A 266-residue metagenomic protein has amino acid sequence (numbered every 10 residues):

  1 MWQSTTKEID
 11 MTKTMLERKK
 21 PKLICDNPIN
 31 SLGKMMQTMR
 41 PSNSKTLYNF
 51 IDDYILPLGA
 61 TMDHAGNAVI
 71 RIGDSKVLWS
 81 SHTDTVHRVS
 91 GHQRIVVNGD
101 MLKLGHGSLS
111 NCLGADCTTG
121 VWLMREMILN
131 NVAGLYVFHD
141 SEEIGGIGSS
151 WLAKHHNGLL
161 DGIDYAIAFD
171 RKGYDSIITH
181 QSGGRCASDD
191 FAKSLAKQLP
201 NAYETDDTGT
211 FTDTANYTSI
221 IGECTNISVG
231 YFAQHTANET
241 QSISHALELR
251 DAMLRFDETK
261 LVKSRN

Functional and structural regions predicted by a protein language model:
W2-T38: N-terminal hydrophobic or amphipathic helices/low-complexity stretches enriched in small/hydrophobic/Pro/Gly
P28-S75: A non-catalytic alpha/beta surface segment that caps or lines the substrate-entry region of metallo-dependent hydrolase
L56-H64, G99-M101, P200-T205: Short secondary-structure junctions
P57, R125-L135, N157-G162, P200-N201 (+1 more regions): Secondary-structure boundary elements
T61, R71-A133, G145: Active-site metal-coordination/substrate-binding segment of hydrolases, especially metallo-dependent peptidases
T83-V86, K172, Y231-F232: Short glycine-rich anion-binding loops that position phosphate/pyrophosphate groups of nucleotides and phosphorylated
L109-D190, D206, T214: Acidic/histidine-rich catalytic neighborhood of metal-dependent amide-processing enzymes
Y165, I177-S264: Active-site-adjacent substrate-binding region of metalloamidase/peptidase-like peptide-processing proteins
